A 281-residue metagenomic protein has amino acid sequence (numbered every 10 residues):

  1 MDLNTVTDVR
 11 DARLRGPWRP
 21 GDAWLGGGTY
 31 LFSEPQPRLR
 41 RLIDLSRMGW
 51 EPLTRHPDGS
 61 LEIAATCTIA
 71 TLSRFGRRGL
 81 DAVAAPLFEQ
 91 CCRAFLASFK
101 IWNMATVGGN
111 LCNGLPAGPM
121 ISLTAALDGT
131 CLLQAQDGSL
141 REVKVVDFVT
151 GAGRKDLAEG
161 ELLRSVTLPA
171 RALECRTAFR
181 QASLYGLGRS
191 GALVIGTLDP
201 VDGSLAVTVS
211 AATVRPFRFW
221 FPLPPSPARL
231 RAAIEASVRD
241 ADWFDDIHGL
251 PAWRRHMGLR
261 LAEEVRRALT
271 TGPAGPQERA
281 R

Functional and structural regions predicted by a protein language model:
M1-R281: C-terminal structural segment of proteins
